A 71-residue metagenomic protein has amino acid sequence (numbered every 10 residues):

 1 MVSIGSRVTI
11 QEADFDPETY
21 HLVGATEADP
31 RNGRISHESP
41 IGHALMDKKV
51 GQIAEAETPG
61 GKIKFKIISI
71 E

Functional and structural regions predicted by a protein language model:
M1-K66: Non-DNA-binding regulatory cores of transcription-related proteins, predominantly C-terminal effector-binding
I67-E71: Short, compositionally biased
